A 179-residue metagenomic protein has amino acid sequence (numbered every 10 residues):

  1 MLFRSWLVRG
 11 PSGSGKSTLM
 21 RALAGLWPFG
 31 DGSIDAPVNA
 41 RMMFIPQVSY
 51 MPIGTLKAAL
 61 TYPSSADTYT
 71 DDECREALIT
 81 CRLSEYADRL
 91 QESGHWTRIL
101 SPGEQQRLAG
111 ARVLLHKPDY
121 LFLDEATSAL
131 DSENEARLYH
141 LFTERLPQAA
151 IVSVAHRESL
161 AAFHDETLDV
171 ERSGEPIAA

Functional and structural regions predicted by a protein language model:
M1-L2: Short, small-residue-biased leader/transition segments that mark boundaries at the very start of proteins
S5-L7, M43-F44: Short beta-strand immediately N-terminal to the Walker A/P-loop
W6, S17-W27: Short, conserved post-Walker A segment of ABC-type ATPase nucleotide-binding domains
R9-P11: The feature captures the beta-strand-to-loop junction immediately N-terminal to the Walker
S14: ATP-binding Walker
T18, A22, A59, E92-A179: ABC-family ATPase nucleotide-binding domain "signature/switch" substructure
A24-S65: ABC ATPase nucleotide-binding domain signature region
S49-H95: Conserved "ABC signature" C-loop
